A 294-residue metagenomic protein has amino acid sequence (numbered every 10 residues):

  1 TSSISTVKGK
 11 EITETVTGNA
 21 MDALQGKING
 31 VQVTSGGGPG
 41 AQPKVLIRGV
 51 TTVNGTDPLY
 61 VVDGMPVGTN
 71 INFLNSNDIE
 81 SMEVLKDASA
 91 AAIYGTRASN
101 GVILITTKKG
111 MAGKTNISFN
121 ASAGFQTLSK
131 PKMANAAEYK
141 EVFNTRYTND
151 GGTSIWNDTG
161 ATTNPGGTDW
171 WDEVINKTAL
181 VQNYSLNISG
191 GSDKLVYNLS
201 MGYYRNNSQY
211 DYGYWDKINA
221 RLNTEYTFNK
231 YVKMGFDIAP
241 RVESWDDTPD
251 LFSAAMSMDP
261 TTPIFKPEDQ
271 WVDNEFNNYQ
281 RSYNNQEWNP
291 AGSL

Functional and structural regions predicted by a protein language model:
T1-R221, E225-R241, N285: Short, small/polar-rich motifs associated with maturation and membrane association, primarily at protein termini
R241-V242, D246-L294: Acidic/polar loop-and-plug regions of large Gram-negative outer-membrane beta-barrel proteins
